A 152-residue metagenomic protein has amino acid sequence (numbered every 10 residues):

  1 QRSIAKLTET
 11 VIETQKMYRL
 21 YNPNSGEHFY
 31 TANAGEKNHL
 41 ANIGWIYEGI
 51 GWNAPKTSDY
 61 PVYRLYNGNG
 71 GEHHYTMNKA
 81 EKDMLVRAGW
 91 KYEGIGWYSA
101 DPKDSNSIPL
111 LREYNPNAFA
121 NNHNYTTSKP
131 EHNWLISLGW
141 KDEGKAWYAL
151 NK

Functional and structural regions predicted by a protein language model:
Q1-A5: Extracellular and select intracellular beta-sandwich modules with Ser/Thr-enriched, small-residue motifs on
L7-V11: Interdomain boundary/hinge segments at the C-termini of tandem beta-sandwich modules
I12-K152: Extracellular glycan-binding segments that recognize GlcNAc-based cell-wall polysaccharides
